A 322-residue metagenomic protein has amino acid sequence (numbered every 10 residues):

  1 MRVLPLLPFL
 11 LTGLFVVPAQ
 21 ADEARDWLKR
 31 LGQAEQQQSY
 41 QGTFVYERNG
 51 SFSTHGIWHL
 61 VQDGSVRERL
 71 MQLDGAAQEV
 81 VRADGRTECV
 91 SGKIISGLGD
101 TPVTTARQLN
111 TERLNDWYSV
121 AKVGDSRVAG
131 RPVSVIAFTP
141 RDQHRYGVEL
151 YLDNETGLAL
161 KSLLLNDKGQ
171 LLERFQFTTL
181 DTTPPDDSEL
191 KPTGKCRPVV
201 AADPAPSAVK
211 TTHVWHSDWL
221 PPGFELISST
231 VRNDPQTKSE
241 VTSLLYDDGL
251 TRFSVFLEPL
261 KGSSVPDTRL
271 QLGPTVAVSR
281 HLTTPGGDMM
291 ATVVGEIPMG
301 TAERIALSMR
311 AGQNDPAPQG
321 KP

Functional and structural regions predicted by a protein language model:
M1-P5: Positively charged n-region of N-terminal signal peptides that target proteins for export
L7-F15: Bacterial N-terminal signal peptides
A21-K93, D116-N154, L158-L164: N-terminal mature ectodomain segment of secretory-pathway/periplasmic proteins
C89-L109: Acidic/charged, solvent-exposed loop-and-adjacent secondary-structure segments enriched in E/D, K/R, S/T, and G/P
S96, R197-G286, E296-G300, R304: Short, solvent-exposed recognition patches
A129-P198, L270-L272: Gly/Pro-enriched, hydrophobic low-complexity segments that function as extracytoplasmic propeptides/linkers
T156-L158, L165, G169-S188, A291-P322: Surface-exposed amphipathic alpha-helical segments
